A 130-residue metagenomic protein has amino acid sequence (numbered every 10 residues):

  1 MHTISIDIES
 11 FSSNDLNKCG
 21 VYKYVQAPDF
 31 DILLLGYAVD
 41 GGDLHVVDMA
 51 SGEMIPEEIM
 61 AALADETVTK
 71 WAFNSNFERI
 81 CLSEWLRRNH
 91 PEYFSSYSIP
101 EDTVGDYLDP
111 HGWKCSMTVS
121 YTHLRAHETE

Functional and structural regions predicted by a protein language model:
M1-Y121: Conserved RNase H-like, two-metal-ion catalytic cores of nucleic-acid enzymes
H123-E130: Single conserved hydrophobic/aromatic residue that forms the stacking wall/gate of nucleotide- or nucleobase-binding
